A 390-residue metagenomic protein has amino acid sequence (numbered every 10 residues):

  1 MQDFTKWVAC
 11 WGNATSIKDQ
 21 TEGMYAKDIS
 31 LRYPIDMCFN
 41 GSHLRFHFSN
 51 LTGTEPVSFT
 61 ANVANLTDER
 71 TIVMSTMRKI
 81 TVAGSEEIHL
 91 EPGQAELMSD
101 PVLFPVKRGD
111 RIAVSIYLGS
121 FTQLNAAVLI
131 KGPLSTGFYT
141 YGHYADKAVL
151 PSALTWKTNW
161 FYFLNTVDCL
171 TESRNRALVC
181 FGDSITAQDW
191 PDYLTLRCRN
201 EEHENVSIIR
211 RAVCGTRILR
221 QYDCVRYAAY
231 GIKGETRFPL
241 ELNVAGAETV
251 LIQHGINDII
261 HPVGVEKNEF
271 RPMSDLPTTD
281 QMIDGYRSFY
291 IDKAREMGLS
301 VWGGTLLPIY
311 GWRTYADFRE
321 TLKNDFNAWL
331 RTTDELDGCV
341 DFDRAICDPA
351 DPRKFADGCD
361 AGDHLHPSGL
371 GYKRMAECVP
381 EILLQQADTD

Functional and structural regions predicted by a protein language model:
M1-C180, T186-A187, D192, N200-H203 (+1 more regions): N-terminal secretory targeting modules
Y33, A64, T166-V167, R174-G285 (+2 more regions): Conserved SGNH/GDSL esterase-like catalytic core that processes O-acyl groups on lipids and polysaccharides
I209-R211, W302, V340: General small-molecule cofactor/ligand-binding pocket signal
N243, R295, R331-T332: Non-catalytic positions within long, well-ordered alpha-helices that form the structural scaffold/packing of enzyme
H254, T305-L306: A cross-domain feature marking catalytic cores of carbohydrate-active enzymes and several ubiquitous metabolic/repair
I260, L306-D390: Catalytic His-Asp segment of secreted/periplasmic serine-dependent ester chemistry enzymes
R287-R295: Surface-exposed amphipathic alpha-helices with a cationic face
M297-L299: A short helix->loop->beta-strand "cap" motif at the edges of active sites that frequently abuts
